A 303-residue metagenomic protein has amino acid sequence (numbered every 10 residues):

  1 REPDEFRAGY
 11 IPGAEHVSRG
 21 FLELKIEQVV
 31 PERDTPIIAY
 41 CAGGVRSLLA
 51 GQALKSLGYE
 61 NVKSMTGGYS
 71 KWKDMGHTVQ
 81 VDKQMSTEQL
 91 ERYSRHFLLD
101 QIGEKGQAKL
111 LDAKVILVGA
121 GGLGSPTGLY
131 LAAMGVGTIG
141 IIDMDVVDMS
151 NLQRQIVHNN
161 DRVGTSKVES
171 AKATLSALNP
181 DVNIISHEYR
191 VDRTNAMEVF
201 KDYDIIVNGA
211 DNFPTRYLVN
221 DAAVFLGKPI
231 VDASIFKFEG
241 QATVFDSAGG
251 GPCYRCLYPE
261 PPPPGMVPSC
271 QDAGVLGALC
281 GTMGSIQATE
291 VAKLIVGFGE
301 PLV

Functional and structural regions predicted by a protein language model:
R1, C41, G209-D211: Glycine-rich, N-terminal phosphate-binding loop of Rossmann-like dinucleotide-binding domains
R1-E5, G164-K167: Short, compositionally biased "basic patch" segments
P3-K105: Rhodanese-like catalytic fold shared by cysteine-dependent sulfurtransferases and DSP/PTP-type phosphatases
R19, R33, S56, D74 (+1 more regions): Adenine nucleotide-associated cytosolic modules
